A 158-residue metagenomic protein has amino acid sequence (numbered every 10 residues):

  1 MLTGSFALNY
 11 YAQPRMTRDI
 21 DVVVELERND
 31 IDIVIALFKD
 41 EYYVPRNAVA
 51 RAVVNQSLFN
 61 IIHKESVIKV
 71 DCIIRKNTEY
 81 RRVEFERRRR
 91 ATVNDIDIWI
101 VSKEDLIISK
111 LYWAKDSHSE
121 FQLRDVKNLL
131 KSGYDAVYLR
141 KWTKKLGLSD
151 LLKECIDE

Functional and structural regions predicted by a protein language model:
M1-E158: Compositionally biased terminal segments of proteins
